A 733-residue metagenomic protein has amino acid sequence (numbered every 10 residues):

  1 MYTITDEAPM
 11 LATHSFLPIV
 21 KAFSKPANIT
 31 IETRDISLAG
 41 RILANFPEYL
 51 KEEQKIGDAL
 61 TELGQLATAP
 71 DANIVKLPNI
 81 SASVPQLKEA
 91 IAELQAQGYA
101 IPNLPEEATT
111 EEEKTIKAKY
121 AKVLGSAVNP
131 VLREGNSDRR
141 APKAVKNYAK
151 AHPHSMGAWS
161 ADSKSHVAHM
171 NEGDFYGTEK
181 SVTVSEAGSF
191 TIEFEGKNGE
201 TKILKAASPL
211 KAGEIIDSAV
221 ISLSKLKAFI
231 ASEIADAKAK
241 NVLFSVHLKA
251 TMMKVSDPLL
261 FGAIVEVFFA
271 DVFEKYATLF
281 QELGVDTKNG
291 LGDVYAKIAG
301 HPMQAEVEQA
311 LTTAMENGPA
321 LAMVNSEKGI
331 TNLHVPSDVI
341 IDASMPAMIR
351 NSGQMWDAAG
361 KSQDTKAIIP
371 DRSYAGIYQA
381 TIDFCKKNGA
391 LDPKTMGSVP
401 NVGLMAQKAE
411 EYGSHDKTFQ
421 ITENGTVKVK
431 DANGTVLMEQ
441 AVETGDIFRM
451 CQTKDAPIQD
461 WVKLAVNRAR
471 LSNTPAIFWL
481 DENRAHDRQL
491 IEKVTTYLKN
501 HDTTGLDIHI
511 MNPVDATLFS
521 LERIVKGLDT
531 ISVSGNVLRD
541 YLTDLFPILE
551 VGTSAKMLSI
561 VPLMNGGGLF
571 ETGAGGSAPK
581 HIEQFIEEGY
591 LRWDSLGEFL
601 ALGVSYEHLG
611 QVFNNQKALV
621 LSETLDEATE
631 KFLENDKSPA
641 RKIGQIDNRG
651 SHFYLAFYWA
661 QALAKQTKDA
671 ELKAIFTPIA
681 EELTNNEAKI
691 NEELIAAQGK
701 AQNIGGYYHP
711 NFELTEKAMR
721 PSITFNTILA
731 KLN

Functional and structural regions predicted by a protein language model:
M1-G262, D271-K493, Y497-H509, P513-F519 (+3 more regions): Extended, well-ordered protein cores
A664-T667: Ligand-binding pocket scaffold of soluble enzyme catalytic domains
D669-L672, A696: Membrane-interacting alpha-helical segments
K673-E681: Short, charged, amphipathic alpha-helical segments
K689-I704, K731-N733: Extended, solvent-exposed regions of the mature portions of secreted/cell-surface glycoproteins
G699-R720: C-terminal, helix-dominated tail/subdomain
E713-N733: C-terminal accessory extensions/subdomains outside the catalytic/core fold
